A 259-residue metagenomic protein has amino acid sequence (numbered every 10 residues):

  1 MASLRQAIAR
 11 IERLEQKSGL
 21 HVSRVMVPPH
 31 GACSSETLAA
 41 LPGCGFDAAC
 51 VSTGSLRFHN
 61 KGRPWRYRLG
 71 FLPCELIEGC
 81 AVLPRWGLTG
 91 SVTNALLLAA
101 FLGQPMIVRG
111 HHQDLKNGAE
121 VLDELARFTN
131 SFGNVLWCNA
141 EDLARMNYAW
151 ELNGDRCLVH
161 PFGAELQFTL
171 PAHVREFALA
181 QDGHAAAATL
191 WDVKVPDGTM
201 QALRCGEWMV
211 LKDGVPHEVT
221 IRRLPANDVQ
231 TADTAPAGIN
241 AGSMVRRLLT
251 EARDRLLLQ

Functional and structural regions predicted by a protein language model:
M1-V25, H30-G79, L88-P105, K116-A140 (+2 more regions): Catalytic alpha-helical scaffold of carbohydrate-active enzymes acting on polysaccharides/glycoconjugates
H111-Q113: Histidine-centered active-site/metal-ligand motif
L143: Aromatic/acidic, Gly/Pro-rich catalytic loop(s) in extracytoplasmic/lumenal soluble domains of multi-pass membrane
